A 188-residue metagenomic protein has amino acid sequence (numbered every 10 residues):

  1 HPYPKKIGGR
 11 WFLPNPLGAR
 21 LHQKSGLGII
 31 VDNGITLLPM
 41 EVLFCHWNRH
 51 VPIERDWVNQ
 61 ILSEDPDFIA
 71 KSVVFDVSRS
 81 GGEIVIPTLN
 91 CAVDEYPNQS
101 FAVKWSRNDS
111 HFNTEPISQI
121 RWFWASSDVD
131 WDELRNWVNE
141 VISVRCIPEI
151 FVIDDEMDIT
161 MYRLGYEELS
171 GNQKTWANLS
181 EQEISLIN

Functional and structural regions predicted by a protein language model:
H1-D76, S80-N188: Conserved phosphate-interacting/catalytic interface
